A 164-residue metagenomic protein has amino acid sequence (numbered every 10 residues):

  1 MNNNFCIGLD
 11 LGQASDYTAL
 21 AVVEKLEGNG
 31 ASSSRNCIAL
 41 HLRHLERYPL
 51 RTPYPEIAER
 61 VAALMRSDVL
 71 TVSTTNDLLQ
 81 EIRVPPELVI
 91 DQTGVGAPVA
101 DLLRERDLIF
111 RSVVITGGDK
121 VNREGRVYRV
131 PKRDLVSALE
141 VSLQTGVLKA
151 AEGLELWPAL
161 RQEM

Functional and structural regions predicted by a protein language model:
M1-V114, V121, R126-R129, R133 (+1 more regions): RNase H-like, metal-dependent nuclease domains and their acidic two-metal-ion catalytic environment used
